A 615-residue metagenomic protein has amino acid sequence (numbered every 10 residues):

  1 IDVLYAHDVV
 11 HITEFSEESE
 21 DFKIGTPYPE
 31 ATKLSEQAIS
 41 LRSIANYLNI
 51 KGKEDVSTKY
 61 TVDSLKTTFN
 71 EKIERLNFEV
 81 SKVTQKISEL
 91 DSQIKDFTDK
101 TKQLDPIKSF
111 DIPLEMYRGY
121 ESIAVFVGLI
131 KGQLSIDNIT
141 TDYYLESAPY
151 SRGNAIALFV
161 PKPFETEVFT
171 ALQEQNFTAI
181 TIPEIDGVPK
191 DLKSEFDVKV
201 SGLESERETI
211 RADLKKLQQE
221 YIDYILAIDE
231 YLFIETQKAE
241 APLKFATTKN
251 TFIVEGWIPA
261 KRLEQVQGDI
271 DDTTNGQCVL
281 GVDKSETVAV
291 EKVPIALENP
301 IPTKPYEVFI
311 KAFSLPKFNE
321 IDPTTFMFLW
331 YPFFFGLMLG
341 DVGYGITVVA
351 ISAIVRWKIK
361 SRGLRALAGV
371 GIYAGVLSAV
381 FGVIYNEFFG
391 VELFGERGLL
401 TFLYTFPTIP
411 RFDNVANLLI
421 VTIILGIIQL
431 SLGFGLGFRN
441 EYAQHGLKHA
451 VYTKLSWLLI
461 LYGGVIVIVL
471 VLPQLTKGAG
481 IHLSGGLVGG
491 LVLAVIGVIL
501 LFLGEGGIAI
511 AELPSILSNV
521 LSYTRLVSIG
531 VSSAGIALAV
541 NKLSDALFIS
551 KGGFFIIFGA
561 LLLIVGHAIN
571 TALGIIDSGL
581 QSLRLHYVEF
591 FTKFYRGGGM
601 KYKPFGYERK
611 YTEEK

Functional and structural regions predicted by a protein language model:
I1-A6, I12, V83, E264-K615: Conserved, carboxylate-rich catalytic/transport cores that coordinate ions
I1-F326, V355, R362-G371: Long, charged N-terminal accessory/stalk domains
